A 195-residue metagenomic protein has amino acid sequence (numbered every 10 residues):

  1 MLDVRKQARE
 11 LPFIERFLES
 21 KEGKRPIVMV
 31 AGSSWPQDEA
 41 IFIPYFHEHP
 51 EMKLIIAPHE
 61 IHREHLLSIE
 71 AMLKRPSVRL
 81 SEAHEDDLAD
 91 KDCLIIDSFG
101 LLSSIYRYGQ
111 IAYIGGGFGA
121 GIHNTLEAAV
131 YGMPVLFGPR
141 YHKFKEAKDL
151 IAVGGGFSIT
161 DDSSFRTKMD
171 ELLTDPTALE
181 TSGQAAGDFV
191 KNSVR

Functional and structural regions predicted by a protein language model:
M1-R195: Nucleotide-activated sugar donor-binding and catalytic core shared by glycosyltransferases and related lipid-linked
